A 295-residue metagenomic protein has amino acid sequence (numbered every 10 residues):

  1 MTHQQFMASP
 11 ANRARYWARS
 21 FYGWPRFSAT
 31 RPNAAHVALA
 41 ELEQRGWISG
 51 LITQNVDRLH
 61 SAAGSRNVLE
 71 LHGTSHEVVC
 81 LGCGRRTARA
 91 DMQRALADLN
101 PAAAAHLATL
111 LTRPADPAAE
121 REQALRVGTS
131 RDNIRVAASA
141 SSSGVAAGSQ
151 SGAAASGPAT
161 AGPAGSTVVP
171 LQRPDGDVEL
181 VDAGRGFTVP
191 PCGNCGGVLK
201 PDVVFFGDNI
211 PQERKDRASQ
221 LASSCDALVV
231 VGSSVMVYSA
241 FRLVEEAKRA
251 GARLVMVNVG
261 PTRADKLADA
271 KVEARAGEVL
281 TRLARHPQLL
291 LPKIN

Functional and structural regions predicted by a protein language model:
M1-N295: Conserved catalytic core of sirtuin-type NAD+-dependent deacylases
